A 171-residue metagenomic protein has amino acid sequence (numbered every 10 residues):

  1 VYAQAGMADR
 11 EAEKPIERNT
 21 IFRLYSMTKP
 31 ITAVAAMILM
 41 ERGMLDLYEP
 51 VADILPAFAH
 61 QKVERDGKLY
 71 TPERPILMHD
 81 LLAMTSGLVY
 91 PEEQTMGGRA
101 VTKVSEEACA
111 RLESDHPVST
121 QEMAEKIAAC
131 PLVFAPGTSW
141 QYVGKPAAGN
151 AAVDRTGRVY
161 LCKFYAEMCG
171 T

Functional and structural regions predicted by a protein language model:
V1-P15, L47-E49, S114-P117, A128 (+1 more regions): A short, well-structured edge-of-sheet supersecondary motif
Y2-Q4, E92-G97: Short, solvent-exposed loop/turn and secondary-structure capping segments
A12-R18, V104-A108, E125-F134: Short glycine/proline-rich turn/loop motifs
R18, R23-M27, L39-E93, A129 (+1 more regions): Active-site helix/loop module of the DD-peptidase/beta-lactamase fold, centered on the serine-lysine SxxK catalytic
P30-A35, G144-A152, E167: Short amphipathic alpha-helical face segments that pack within enzyme cores and frequently flank/anchor catalytic
M78-L82, R111-A135: Alpha-helix-centered segments that form part of catalytic cores
M96-S114: Amphipathic alpha-helical interface segments
T138-G144: Cytochrome P450
